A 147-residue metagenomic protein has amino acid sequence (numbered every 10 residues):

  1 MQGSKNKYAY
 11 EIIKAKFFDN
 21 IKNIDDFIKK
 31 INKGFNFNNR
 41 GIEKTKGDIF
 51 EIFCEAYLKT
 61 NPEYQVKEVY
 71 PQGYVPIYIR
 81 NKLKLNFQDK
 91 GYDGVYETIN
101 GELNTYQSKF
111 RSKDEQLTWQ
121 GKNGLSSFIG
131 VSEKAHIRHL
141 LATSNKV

Functional and structural regions predicted by a protein language model:
M1-P62, I77: Interdomain/boundary linker segments immediately adjacent to catalytic/signaling cores
K44-H136, L140-K146: Catalytic centers of nucleases
